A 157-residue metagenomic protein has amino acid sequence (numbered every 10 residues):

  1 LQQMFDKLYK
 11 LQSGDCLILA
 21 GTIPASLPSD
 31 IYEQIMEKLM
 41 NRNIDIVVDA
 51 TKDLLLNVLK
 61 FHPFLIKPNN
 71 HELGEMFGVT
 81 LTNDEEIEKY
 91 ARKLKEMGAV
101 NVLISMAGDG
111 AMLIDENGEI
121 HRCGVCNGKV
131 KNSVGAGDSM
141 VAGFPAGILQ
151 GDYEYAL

Functional and structural regions predicted by a protein language model:
L1, P28, Y32, I87 (+1 more regions): Generic structural signal for well-ordered, non-membrane alpha-helical segments in soluble metabolic enzymes
L1-S13: Conserved phosphate-binding/catalytic loop of the ribokinase/pfkB sugar-kinase fold
M4-K7, I31, I35, Y90: A general structural detector for well-ordered alpha-helical segments in enzyme core domains, enriched
D15-C16, N101: Short acidic donor-binding loop at the edge of a beta-strand
C16-E86: Conserved beta-alpha-beta core of the PfkB/ribokinase-like small-molecule kinase fold
E37-N41, L56, D84-L157: Conserved phosphate-binding/catalytic region of the ribokinase-like
